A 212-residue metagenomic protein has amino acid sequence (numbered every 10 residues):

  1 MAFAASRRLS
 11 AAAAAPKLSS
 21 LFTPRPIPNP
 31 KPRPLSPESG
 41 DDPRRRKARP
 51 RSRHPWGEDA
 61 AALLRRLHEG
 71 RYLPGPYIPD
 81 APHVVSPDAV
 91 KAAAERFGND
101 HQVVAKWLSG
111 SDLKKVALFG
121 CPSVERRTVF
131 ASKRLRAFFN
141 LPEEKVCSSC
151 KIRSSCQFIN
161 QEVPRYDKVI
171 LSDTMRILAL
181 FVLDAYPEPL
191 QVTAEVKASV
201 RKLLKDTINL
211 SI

Functional and structural regions predicted by a protein language model:
M1-A15: PEST-like, low-complexity acidic/proline-rich intrinsically disordered segments, predominantly at protein N-termini
A2, K17-I212: Mature, matrix/stroma-exposed regions of nuclear-encoded mitochondrial and chloroplast proteins
